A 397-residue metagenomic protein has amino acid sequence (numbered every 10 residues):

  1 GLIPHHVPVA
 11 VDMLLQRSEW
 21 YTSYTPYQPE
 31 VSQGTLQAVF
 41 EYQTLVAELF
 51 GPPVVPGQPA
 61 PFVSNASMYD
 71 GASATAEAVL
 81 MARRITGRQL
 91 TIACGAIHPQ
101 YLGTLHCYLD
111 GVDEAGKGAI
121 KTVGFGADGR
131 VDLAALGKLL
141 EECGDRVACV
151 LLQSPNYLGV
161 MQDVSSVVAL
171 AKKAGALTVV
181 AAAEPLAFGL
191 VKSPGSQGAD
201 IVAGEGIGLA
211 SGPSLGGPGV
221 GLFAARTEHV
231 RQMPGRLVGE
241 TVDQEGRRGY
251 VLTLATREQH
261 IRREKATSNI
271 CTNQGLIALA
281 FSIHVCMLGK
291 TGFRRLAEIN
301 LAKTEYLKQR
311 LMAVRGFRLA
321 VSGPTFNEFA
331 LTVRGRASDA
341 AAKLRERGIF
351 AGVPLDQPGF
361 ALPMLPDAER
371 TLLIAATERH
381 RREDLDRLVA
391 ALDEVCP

Functional and structural regions predicted by a protein language model:
G1-E41, A47: N-terminal entrance/gating region of PLP-dependent enzymes' catalytic architecture
R17-E30, A47-P52, P59-A60, T86-R88 (+5 more regions): Gly-rich Lys/Arg/Thr-decorated short loops/hinges at beta-loop-alpha junctions or inter-strand turns that position
E19, E30, G34-E41, D70-S73 (+16 more regions): Conserved active-site and cofactor/substrate-binding residues in soluble primary-metabolism enzymes
Y27-F40, T44, E48-A76: Short loop-beta-helix segment that forms the pyridoxal 5′-phosphate
Q37-E48, K192-A199, R248-R257: Acidic-glycine-rich active-site phosphate/pyrophosphate-binding loop
G57-Q58, F62, D70-V251, G316 (+4 more regions): Conserved PLP-enzyme active-site core in the AAT-like
L209-R315, L319-S322: Active-site C-terminal subdomain of aminotransferase-like
T291-R387: Conserved C-terminal alpha-helix-loop-beta "cap" of PLP-dependent enzymes that closes/shapes the active-site mouth
